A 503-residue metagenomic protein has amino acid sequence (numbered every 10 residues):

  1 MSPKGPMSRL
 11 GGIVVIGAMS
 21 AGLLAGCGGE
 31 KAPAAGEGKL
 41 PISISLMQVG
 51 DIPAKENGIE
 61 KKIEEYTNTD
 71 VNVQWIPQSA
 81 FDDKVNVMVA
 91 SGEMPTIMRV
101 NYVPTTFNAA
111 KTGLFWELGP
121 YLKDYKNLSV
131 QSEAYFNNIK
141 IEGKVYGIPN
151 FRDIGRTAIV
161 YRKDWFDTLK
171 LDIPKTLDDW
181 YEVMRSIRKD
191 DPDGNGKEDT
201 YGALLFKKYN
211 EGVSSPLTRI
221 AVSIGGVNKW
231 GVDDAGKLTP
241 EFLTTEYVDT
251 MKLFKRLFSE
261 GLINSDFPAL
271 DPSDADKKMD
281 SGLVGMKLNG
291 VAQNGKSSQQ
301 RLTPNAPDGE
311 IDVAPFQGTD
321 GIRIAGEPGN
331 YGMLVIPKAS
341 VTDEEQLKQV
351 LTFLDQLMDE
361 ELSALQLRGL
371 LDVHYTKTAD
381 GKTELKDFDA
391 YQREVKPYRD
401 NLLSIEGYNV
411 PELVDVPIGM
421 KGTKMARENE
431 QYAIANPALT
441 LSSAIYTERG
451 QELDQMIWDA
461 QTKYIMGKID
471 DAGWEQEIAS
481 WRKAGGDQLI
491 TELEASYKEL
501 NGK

Functional and structural regions predicted by a protein language model:
S2-V14: Bacterial N-terminal signal peptides that target proteins for export
G12, I16, S20, A25-D179 (+5 more regions): Conserved N-terminal structural module of periplasmic/extracytoplasmic solute-binding proteins
M47, K348, T352-K463, K468: Conserved small-residue motifs centered on glycine
N72-I76, S265-D266, D312-A314: General small-molecule cofactor/ligand-binding pocket signal
N72-T106, P272-V291, K296, A390-L402: Periplasmic binding protein-like
P104-A158, G212-F254, R301-P328, K396: Hinge/lid segment of periplasmic solute-binding proteins
E142-G212, W230-K278, L283, K287-G290 (+4 more regions): Helix-loop-helix "hinge/cap" segment bordering the ligand-binding cleft or interdomain interface
L283-V335, D343-F388: Structured mid-domain segments that build the active-site/substrate or prosthetic-cofactor binding neighborhood
